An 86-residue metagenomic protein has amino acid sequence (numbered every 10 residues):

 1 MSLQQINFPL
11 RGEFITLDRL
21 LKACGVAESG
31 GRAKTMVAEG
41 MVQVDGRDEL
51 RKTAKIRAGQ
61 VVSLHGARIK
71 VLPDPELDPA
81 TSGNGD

Functional and structural regions predicted by a protein language model:
M1-I15: A detector for short, charged/polar N-terminal pre-domain segments
G12-A58: A basic, amphipathic helix-loop patch mediating RNA/tRNA/ribosome contacts
V42-G85: S4-like RNA-binding module at protein N-termini
